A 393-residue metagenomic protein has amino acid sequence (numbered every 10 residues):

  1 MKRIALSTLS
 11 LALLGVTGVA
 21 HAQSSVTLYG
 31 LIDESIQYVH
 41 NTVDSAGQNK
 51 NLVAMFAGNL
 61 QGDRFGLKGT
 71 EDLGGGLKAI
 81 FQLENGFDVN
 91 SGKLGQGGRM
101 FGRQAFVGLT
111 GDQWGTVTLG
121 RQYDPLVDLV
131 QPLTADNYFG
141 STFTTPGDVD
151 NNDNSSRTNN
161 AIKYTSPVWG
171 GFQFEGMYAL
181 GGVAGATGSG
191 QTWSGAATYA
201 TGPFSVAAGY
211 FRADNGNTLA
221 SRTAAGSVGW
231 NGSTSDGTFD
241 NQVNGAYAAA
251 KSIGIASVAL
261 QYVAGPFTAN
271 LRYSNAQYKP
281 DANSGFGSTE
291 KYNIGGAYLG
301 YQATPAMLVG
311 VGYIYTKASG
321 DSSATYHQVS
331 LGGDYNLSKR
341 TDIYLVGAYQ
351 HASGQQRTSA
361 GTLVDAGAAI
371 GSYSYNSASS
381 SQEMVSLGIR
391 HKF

Functional and structural regions predicted by a protein language model:
M1-A22: Gram-negative bacterial Sec-dependent N-terminal signal peptides
Q23-Y38, V53-A184, S189-R212, A348-A352: Outer membrane beta-barrel
Q48, F56-G62, G98-G102, D153-R157 (+7 more regions): Transmembrane beta-barrel outer-membrane domains
K50-V53, K93, D148-V149, G181-G182 (+4 more regions): Extracellular loop and loop/strand-boundary signature of outer-membrane beta-barrel proteins
Q61-F65, R103-V107, T158-I162, W193-G195 (+4 more regions): Hydrophobic, lipid-facing positions within transmembrane beta-strands of outer-membrane proteins
K68-D72, T110-D112, T165-V168, T198-G202 (+4 more regions): Structural signature of outer-membrane beta-barrel channels/translocons
A196-G332, A348: Detector for outer-membrane/organellar transmembrane beta-barrel domains, recognizing the amphipathic beta-strand
S379-F393: Outer-membrane beta-barrel "beta-signal"
